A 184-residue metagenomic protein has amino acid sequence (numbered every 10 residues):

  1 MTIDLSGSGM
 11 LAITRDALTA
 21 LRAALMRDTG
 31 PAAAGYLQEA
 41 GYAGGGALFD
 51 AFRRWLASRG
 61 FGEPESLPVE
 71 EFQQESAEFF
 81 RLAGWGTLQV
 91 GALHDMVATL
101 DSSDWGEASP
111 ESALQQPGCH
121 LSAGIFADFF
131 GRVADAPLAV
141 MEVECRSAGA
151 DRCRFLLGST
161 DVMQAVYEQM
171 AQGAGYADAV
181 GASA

Functional and structural regions predicted by a protein language model:
M1-T99, D104-L121, A139-A184: N-terminal accessory segment detector
C119-D135: Active-site helix/loop of acyl-thioester processing domains in fatty-acid/polyketide metabolism, spanning hotdog-fold
